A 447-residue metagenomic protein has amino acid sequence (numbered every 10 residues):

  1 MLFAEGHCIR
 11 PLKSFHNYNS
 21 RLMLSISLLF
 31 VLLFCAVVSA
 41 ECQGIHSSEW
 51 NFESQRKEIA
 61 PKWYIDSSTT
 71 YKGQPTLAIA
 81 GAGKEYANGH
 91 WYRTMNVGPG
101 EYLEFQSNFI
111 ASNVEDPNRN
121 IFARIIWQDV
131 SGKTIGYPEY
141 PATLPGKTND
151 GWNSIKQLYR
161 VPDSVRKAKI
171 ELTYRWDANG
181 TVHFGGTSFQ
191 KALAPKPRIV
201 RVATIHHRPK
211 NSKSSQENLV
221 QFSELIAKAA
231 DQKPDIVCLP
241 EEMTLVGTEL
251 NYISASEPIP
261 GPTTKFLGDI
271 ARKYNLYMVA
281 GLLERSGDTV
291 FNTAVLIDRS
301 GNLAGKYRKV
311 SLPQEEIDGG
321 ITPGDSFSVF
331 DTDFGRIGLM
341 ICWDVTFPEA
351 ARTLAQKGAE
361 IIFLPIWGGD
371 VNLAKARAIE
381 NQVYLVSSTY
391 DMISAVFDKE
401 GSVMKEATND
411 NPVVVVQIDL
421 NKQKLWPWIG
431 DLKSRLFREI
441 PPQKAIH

Functional and structural regions predicted by a protein language model:
C8-L28: Bacterial N-terminal signal peptides that target proteins for export
S25-V37: Bacterial N-terminal signal peptides
E41-R198: Extracellular and organelle-lumenal recognition/adhesion modules and their flexible linkers in secreted
D150-L158, V329, S388-H447: C-terminal beta-strand edge segments of enzyme domains
P197-S212: Short beta-strand segments enriched in small/hydrophobic residues
Q216-V220, L225-R299, R352, G368-L373 (+1 more regions): Cys-nucleophile CN-hydrolase/nitrilase-fold catalytic domain and related Cys-dependent amidase chemistry that acts on
I259-M278, V345-L420: CN hydrolase (nitrilase-like) catalytic-core segments centered on the catalytic cysteine and neighboring Lys/Glu
R285-K357, N372, A376, E380 (+3 more regions): Active-site catalytic loop in hydrolytic enzyme cores
